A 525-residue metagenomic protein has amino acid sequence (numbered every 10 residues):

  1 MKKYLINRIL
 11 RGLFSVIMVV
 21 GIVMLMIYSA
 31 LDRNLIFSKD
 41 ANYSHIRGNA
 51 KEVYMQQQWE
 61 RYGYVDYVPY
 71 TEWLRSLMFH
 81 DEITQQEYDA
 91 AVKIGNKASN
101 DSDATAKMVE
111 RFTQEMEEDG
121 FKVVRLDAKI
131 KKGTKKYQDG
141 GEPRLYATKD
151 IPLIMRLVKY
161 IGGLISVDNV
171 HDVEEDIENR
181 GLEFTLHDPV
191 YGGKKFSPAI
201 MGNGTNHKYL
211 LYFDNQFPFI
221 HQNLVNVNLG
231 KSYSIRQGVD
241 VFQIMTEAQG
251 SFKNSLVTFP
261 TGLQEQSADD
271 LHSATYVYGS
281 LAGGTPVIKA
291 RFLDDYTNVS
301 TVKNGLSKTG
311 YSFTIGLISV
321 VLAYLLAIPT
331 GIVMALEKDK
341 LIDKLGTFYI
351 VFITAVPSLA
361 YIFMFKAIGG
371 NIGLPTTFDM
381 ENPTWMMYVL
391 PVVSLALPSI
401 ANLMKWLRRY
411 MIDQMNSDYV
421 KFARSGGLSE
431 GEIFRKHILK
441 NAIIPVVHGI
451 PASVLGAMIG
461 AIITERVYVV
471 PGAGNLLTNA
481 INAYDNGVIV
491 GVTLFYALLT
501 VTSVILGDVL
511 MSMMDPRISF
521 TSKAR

Functional and structural regions predicted by a protein language model:
M1-K2, L407: Short, Lys/Arg-rich, polar N-terminal cytosolic tail immediately upstream of the first transmembrane signal-anchor
K3, D295, V299-V302, S312 (+2 more regions): Membrane-interfacial loop-to-transmembrane-helix junctions in polytopic alpha-helical membrane proteins
L5, I9, D150-N169, T301 (+6 more regions): Hydrophobic alpha-helical segments of integral membrane proteins, encompassing both true transmembrane helices
L10-R33: Short, strongly hydrophobic transmembrane alpha-helices
G12, V16, Y160, L164 (+3 more regions): Short alpha-helical functional segments enriched in proximate histidine and acidic residues
I27-N304, R525: Membrane-topology segments of multi-pass transport proteins
F252, L256-D295, G346-S399: Membrane-water interface segments at transmembrane-helix boundaries in multipass membrane proteins
T309-I342, I353-T354, S358, I362 (+1 more regions): Alpha-helical transmembrane segments of integral membrane proteins, especially multi-pass inner/plasma-membrane
